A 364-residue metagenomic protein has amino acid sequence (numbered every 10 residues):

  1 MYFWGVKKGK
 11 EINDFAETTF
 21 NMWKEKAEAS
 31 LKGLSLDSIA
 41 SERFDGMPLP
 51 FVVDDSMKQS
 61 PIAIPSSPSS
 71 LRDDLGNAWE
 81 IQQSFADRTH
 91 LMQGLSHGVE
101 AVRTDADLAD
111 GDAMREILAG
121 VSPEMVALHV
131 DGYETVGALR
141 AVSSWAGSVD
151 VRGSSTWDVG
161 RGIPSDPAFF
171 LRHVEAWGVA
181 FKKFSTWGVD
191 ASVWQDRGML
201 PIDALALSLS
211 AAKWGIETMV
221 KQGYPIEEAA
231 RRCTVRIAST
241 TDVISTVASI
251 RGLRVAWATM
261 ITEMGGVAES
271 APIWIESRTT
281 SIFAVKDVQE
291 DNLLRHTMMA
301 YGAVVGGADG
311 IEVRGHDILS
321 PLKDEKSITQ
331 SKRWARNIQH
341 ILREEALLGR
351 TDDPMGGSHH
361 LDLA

Functional and structural regions predicted by a protein language model:
Y2-D242, M264, I273-E276, V304 (+1 more regions): Catalytic alpha/beta active-site cores
S35, V174, M260, R295-M299: Glycine-rich, charged/polar anion/phosphate-binding loops that engage phosphate groups from diverse ligands
L200-A204, T240-G252, T280-L293, K323-A335 (+1 more regions): Short glycine/threonine-rich loop-to-helix capping motif typified by GTGT followed within a few residues by an Asp-Pro
S210-E217, E290-A308, W334-L342: Glycine-rich and small/hydrophobic secondary-structure elements
Q222-E227, I261-A268, L322-E325, L348-D353: Inter-helical turn/loop segments and adjacent helix faces that build the functional surface of alpha-helical bundle
E269-S281: Self-splicing inteins and homing endonuclease
M298, D309-A364: Active-site or pore-adjacent capping/gating segments
